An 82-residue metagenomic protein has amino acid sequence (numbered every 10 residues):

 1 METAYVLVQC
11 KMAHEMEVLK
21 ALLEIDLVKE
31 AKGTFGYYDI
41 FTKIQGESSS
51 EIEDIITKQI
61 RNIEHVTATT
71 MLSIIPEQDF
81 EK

Functional and structural regions predicted by a protein language model:
M1-K82: A compositional/biophysical signature of low hydrophobicity enriched in polar/charged and small residues
